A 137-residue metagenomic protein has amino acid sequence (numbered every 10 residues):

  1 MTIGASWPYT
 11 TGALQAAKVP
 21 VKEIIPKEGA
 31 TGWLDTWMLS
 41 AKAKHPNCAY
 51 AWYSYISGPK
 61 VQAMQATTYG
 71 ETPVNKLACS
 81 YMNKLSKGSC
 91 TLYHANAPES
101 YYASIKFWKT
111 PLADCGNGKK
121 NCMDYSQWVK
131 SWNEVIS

Functional and structural regions predicted by a protein language model:
M1-P26: Ligand-binding pocket segment of bilobal, Venus flytrap-like solute-binding proteins
G4, H45-A49, N121-Y125: Solvent-exposed, acidic/flexible segments
A5, Q15-K18, A41, I56-K60 (+2 more regions): Sec/Tat-exported extracytoplasmic proteins
G12, Q65, T72, A78-C79 (+2 more regions): Domain-wide signal for the mature, well-folded portions of proteins, strongly enriched in nucleus-encoded organellar
T31, D35, S40-A103: Mature extracytoplasmic/periplasmic domains
A103-S137: Conserved C-terminal helix/tail region of periplasmic/extracytoplasmic solute-binding proteins
